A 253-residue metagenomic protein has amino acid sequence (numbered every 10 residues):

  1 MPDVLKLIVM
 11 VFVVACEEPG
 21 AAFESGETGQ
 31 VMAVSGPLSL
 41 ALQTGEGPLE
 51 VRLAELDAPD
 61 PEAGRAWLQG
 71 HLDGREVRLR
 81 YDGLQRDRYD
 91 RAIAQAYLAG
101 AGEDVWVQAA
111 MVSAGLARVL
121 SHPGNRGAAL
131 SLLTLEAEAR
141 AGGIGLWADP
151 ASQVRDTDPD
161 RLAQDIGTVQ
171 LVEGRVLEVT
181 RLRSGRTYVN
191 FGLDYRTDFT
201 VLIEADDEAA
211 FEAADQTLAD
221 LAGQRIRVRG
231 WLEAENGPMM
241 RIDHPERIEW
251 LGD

Functional and structural regions predicted by a protein language model:
P2-M10: Sec-dependent signal peptide recognition, specifically the positively charged N-region followed immediately by
C16-D253: Small beta-barrel nucleic-acid-binding modules, primarily SNase/OB-fold domains and secondarily Tudor-like barrels
